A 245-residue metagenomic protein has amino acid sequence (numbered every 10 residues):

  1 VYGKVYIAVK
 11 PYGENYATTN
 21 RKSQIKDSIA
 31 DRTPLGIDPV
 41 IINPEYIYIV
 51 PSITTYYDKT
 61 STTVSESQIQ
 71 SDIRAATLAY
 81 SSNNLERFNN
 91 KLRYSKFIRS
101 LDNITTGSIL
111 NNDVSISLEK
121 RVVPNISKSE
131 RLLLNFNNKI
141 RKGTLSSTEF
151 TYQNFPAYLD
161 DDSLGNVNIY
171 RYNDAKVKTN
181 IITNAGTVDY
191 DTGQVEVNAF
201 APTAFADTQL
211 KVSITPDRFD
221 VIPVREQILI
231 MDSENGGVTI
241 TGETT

Functional and structural regions predicted by a protein language model:
V1-G3, D161-S163, T187-T192: Short, ordered beta-strand-loop transition motifs
V1-N90, G107: Carbohydrate-recognition loop of C-type lectin domains
K10, K176-T245: Surface-exposed interaction regions enriched in Ser/Thr/Asp/Glu that occur as long low-complexity tracts or repetitive
I42, S67-Q153, I230: An aromatic-glycine-centered, glycine-rich loop/turn in mixed alpha/beta architecture
S108, Y158, P202-A206: A short beta-turn/strand-edge loop motif at beta-sheet boundaries
S147-T179: Structural flexibility/helix-modulation signal
